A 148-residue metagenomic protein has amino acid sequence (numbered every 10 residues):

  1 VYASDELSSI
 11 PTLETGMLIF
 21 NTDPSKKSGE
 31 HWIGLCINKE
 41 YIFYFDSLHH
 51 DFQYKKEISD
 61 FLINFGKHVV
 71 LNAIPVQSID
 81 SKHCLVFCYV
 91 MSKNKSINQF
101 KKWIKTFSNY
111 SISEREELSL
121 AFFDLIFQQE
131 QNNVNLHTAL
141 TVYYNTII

Functional and structural regions predicted by a protein language model:
V1-P11: A short, well-structured beta->alpha microelement
T12-I97: Cysteine protease-like catalytic core of ubiquitin/ubiquitin-like
H68-I147: C-terminal folded domains that constitute the principal catalytic or ligand-binding module of multi-domain proteins
